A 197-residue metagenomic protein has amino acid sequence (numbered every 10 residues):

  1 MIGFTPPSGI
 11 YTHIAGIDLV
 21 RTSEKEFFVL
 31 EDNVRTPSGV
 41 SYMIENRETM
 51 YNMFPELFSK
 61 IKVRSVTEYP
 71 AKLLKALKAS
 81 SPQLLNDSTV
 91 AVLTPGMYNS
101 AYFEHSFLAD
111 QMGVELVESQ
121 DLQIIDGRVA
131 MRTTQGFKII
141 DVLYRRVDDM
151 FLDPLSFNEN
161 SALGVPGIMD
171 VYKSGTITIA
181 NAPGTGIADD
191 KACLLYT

Functional and structural regions predicted by a protein language model:
M1-P166, D170-T178: ATP-dependent carboxylate activation and anion-phosphoryl transfer catalytic cores that bind Mg-ATP to form
I177-A188: Class I SAM-binding transferase module
K191-A192: P-loop NTPase catalytic cores that bind/hydrolyze ATP
Y196-T197: Conserved small/polar residues in nucleotide/adenosyl-binding loops
